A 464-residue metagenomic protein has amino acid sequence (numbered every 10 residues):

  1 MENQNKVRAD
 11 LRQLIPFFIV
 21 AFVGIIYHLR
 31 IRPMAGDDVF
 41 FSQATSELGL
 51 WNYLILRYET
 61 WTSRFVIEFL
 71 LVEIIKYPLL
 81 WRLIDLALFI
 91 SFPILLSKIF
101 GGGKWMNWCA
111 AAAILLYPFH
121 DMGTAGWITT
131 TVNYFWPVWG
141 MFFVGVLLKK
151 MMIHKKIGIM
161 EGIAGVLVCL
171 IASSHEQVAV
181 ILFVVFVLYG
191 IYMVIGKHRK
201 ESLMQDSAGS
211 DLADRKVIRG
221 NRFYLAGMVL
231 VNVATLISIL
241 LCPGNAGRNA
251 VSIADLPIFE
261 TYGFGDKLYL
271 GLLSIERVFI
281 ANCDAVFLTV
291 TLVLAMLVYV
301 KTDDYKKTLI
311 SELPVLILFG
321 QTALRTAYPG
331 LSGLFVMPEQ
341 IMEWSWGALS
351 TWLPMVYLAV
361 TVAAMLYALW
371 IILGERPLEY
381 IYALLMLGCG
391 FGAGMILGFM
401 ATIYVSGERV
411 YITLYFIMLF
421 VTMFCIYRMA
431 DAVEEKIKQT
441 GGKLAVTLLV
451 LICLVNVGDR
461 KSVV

Functional and structural regions predicted by a protein language model:
M1-V23, K443-T447: Start-transfer (signal-anchor) and selected internal transmembrane alpha helices of multi-pass inner/ER membrane
N5-K6, S97-W105, M151-I157, G196-S202 (+4 more regions): Membrane-interface helix-boundary motifs at transmembrane edges
I26-K76, L80, H120, I128 (+6 more regions): Transmembrane catalytic cores of multi-pass membrane glycosyltransferases and polysaccharide-assembly enzymes
L86-W108, F143: Transmembrane-helix motifs of polytopic, lipid-linked glycan transferases
A111-G140, S173: Aromatic- and kink-enriched transmembrane "portal" helix at the membrane-lumen/periplasm boundary that abuts
Y134-I153, I191-Y192, I417, V421: Specific aromatic-rich, kink-prone transmembrane helix
I159-V187: Membrane-interface alpha helices of multi-pass inner-membrane proteins
S311-L316, A363-L387, F391, A430-G458: Signature aromatic-anchored transmembrane alpha helix within multi-pass, membrane-resident enzymes that catalyze glycan
